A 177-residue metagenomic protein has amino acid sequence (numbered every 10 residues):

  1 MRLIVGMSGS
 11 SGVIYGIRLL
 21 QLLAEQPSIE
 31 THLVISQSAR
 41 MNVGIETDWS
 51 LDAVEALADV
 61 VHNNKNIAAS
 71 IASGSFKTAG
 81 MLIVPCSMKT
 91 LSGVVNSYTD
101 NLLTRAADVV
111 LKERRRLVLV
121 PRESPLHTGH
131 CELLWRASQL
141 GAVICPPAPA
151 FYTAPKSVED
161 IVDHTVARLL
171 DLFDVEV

Functional and structural regions predicted by a protein language model:
M1-V118, R122-V177: A cross-family phosphate/adenosyl-ligand binding-site feature
